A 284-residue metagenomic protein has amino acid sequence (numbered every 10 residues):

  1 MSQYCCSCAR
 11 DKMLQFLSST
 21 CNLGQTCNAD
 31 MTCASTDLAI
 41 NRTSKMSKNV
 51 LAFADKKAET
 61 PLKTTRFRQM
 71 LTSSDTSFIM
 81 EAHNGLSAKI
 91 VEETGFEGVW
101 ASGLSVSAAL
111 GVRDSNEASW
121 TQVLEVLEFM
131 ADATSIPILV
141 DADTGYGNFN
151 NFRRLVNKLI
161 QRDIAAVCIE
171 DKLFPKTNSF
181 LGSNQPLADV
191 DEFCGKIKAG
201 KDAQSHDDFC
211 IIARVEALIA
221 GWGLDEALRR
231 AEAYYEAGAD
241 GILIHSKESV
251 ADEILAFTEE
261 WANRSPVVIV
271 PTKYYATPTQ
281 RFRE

Functional and structural regions predicted by a protein language model:
Q3-Y4, Q15, Q25: Low-complexity, intrinsically disordered or signal/transmembrane-proximal segments
A58-Q69, S77-I136, T144-S265, I269 (+1 more regions): Alpha/beta enzyme core
